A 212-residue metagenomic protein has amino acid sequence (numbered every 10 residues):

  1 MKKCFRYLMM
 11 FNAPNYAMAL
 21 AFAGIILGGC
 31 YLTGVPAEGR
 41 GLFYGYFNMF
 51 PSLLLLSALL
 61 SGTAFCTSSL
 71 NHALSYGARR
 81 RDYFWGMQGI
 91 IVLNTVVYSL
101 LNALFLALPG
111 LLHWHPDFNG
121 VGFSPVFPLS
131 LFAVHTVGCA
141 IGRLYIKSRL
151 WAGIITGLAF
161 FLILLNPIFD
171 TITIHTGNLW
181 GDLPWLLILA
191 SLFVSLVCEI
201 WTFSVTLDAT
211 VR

Functional and structural regions predicted by a protein language model:
M1-N71, D82-R212: Hydrophobic alpha-helical transmembrane segments of membrane proteins
L74-A78: Short helix-to-coil transition segments within interhelical loops that connect adjacent transmembrane helices
